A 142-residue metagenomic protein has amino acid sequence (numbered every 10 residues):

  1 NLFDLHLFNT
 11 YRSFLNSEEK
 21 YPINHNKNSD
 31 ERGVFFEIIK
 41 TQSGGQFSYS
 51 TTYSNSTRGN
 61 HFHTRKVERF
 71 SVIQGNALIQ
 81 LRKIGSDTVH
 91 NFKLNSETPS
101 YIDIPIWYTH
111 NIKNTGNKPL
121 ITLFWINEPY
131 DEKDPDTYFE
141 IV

Functional and structural regions predicted by a protein language model:
N1-N24: Mid/C-terminal beta-alpha module of Rossmann-like enzyme folds, strongest in SDR-family dehydrogenases/epimerases
E19-N60: A short glycine-rich, His/Asp/Glu-containing loop-to-beta-strand
F35, G59-H61, I79-Q80, I102-I104 (+1 more regions): Short beta-strand His + acidic residue motifs that chelate non-heme Fe in jelly-roll/DSBH and cupin folds
E37-I38, R58-T64, S71, F92-L94 (+1 more regions): Short histidine-centered beta-strand/loop micro-motifs that create catalytic or ligand/metal-coordination sites
G45, T52, Q74, I84-T88: Double-stranded beta-helix
R65-I84: Glycine- and acidic-residue-biased ligand/ion/polar-headgroup-sensing regions
K83-W107, I121: Short acidic-glycine-tyrosine-enriched beta hairpin
G85-T88, T115-V142: Double-stranded beta-helix
